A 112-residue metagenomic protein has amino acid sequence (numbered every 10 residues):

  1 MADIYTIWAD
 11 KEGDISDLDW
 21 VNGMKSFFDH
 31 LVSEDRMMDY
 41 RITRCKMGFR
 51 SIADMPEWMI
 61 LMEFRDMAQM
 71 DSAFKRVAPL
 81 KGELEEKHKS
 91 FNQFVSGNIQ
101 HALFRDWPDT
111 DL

Functional and structural regions predicted by a protein language model:
M1-K75, P79, F94-L112: Short S/T/G/P-rich N-terminal loop/turn motif that feeds into the first structured element of a domain
L84-F91: C-terminal structural segments of small proteins and small subunits
